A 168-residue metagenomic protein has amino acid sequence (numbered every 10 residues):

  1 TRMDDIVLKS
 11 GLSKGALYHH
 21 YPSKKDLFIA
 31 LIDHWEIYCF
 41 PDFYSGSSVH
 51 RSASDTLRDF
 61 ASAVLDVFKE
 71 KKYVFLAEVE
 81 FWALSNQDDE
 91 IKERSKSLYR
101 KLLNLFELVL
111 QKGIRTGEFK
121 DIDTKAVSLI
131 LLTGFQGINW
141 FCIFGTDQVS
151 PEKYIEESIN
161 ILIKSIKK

Functional and structural regions predicted by a protein language model:
T1-D26, A30: Helix-turn-helix
D5, S52-T56, D123, S150: A conserved beta-strand->loop->alpha-helix hinge within the catalytic CA
K9, D26-V49, D55-D66, S97-N104 (+2 more regions): Alpha-helical structural segments
P22-D26, A30, S48-S52, K69 (+5 more regions): Residues in soluble alpha-helical coiled-coils and helical-bundle/repeat scaffolds
F40, S45, E70-L76, D89-R115 (+1 more regions): Amphipathic alpha-helical packing segments from all-alpha helical-bundle domains
G46-S47, S62-K69, E78-D88, I161-S165: Helix-loop "lid/cap" segments that line or gate small-molecule binding pockets
K92-K96, R100, I114-I161: Hydrophobic/aromatic-rich alpha-helical bundle segments in the mid-to-C-terminal region
